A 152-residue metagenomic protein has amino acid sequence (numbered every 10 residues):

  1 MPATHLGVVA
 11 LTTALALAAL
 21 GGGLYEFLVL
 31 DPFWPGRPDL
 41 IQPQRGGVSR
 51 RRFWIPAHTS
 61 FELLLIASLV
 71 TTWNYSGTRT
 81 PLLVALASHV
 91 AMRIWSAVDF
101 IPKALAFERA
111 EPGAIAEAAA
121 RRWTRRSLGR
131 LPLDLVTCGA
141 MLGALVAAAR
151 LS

Functional and structural regions predicted by a protein language model:
P2-L17, V70-A91: Interfacial segments of alpha-helical transmembrane regions
T4-L65, I101, L105-R121: Interfacial loop at the N-terminal end of multi-pass membrane proteins
I55-L69, R130-A140: Core segments of transmembrane alpha-helices that mediate helix-helix packing or line hydrophobic substrate/ligand
V90-V98: Mid-bilayer segments of alpha-helical transmembrane spans in multi-pass integral membrane proteins that mediate
A120-R125, R130-L133: Membrane-proximal soluble regions of multi-pass membrane proteins
G143-S152: Juxtamembrane boundary at the C-terminal end of a transmembrane helix
